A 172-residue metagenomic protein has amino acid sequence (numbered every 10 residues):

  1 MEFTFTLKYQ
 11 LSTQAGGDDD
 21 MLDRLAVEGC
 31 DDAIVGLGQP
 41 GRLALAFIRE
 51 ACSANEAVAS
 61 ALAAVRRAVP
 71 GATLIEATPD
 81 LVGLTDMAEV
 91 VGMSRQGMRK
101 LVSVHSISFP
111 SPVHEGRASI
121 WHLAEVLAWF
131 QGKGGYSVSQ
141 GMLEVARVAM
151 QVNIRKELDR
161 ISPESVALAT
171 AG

Functional and structural regions predicted by a protein language model:
M1-T13, V82: Short glycine-/aliphatic-rich beta-strand segments at the starts of folded cytosolic domains
Y9-T13, L45-C52: Short beta-strand-to-loop capping motifs
T13-D20, S53-V58: Short, conserved charged micro-motifs
G17-R42: A short, structured beta-strand/loop element
D32-G38, A63-D80: Conserved short beta-strand edge segments in small beta-sheet-based binding/regulatory domains
T78-L101: Polyanion-binding surface elements
M93-S119: Major-groove DNA-recognition helix of helix-turn-helix-type DNA-binding domains
E125-G172: A short, Lys/Arg-enriched interface patch at domain edges and termini
